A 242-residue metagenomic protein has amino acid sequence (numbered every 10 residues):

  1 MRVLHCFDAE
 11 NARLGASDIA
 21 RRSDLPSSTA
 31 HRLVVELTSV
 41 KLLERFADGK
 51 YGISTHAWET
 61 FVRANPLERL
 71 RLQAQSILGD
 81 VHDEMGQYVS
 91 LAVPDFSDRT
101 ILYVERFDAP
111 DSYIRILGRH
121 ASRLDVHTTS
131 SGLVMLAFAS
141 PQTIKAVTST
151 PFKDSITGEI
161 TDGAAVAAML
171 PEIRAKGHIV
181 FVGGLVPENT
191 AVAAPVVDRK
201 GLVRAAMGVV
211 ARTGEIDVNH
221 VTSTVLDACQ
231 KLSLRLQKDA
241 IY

Functional and structural regions predicted by a protein language model:
M1-L14, G79-E105, D227-Y242: An N-terminal domain-start capping segment
M1-L67, S233-L234, K238: N-terminal helix-turn-helix
G52-T150: Amphipathic alpha-helical effector-binding/dimerization core of metabolite-sensing transcriptional regulators
D98, K176, R199-K200: Residue-level recognition of short loop/turn positions
S155-I156, P187: Intrinsically disordered, low-complexity polar/acidic regions
G163-K176, V180, L185-E188, V203-Y242: Juxtadomain coupling helices with adjacent low-complexity linkers
V192-R199: A short, hydrophobic, proline-anchored segment that marks a local hinge/packing element in signaling and regulatory
